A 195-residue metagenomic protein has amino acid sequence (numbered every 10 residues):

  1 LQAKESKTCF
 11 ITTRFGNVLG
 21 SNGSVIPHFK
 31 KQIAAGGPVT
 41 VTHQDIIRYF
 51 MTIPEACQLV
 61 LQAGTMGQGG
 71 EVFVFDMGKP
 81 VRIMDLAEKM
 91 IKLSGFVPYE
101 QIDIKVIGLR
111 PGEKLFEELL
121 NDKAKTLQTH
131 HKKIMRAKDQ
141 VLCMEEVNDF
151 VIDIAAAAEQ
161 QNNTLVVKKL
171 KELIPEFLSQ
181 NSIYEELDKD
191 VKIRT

Functional and structural regions predicted by a protein language model:
L1-T195: Strand-loop microenvironment adjacent to phosphate/nucleotide-handling motifs in alpha/beta enzyme folds
